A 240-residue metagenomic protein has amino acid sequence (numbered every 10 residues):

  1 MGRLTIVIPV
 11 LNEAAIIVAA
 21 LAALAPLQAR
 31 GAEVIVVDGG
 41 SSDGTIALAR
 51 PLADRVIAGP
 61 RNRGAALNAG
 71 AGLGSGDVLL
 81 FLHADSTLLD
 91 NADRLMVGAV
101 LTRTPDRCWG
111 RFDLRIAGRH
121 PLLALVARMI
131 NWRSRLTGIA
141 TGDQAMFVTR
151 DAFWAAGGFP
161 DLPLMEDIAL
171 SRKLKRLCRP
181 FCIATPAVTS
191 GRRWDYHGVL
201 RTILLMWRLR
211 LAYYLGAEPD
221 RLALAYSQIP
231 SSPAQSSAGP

Functional and structural regions predicted by a protein language model:
N12-P26: Short, well-formed alpha-helical segments that are part of the catalytic scaffolds of diverse glycosyltransferases
A15-A19, D43-L52: Acidic helix N-cap motif at the loop->helix transition within catalytic regions of sugar-transfer enzymes
A25, G31-G40, I57: Short beta-strand/loop segment that forms part of the nucleotide-sugar
D38-I46, S86-T87: A conserved acidic beta->alpha catalytic loop
A58-G74: Glycine-rich, basic loop-to-helix element that forms the pyrophosphate-binding segment of sugar-nucleotide handling
L79: Short aromatic/hydrophobic "clamp" motif used to bind/position activated sugar donors
N91-L122: Conserved donor NDP-sugar-binding/catalytic core segment of glycosyltransferases
R172-P240: Hydrophobic helical membrane-anchoring modules
